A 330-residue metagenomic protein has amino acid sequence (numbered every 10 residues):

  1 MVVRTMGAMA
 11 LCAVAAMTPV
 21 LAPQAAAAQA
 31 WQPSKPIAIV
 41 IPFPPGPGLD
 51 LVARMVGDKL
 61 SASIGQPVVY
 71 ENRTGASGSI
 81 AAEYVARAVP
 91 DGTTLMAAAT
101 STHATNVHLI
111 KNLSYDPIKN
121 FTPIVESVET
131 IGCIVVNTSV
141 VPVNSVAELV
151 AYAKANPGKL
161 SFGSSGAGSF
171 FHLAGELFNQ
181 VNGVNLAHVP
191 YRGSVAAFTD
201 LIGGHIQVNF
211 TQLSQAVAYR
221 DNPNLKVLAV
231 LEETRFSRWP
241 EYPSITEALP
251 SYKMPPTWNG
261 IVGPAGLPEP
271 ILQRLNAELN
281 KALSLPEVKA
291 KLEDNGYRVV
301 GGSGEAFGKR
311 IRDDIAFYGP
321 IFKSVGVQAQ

Functional and structural regions predicted by a protein language model:
M1-S34, A147, A329-Q330: Short, low-complexity disordered leader/linker segments with a strong preference for bacterial N-terminal type II
Q24-K119, K159, G183-V208, Y219 (+2 more regions): N-terminal (or domain-start) structured segment
S34-P36, N182, D221, E269-Q330: An extracytoplasmic/periplasmic, membrane-proximal ligand-sensing/linker region
P44-G46, T100-S101, N137-P142, S164-S169 (+4 more regions): Short coil/turn segments
R87-T93, H108-A196, I245, W258-K291: Hinge/capping helix and adjacent helix->loop/strand transition within the periplasmic-binding protein
T102-N112, H172, L177-V181, V208-Y242: A ligand-binding cleft/hinge motif common to bilobed small-molecule-binding domains
E129, A216-L283, A316: C-terminal lobe and pocket-closing loops of periplasmic/extracytoplasmic Venus-flytrap solute-binding proteins
